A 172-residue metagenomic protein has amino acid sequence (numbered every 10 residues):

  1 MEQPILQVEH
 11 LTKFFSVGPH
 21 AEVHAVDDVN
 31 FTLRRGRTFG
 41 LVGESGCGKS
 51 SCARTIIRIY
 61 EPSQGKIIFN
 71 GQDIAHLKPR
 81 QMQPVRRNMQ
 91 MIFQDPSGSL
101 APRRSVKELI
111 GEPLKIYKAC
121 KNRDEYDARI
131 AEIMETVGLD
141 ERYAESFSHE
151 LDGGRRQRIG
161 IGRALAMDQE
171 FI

Functional and structural regions predicted by a protein language model:
P19-H20, I74-Q90, I116-A119, R123: ABC ATPase NBD coupling module
V42-G43: The feature captures the beta-strand-to-loop junction immediately N-terminal to the Walker
I57: Helix-to-loop junction immediately C-terminal to a conserved catalytic motif
G65-D73: Conserved ABC transporter NBD signature motif
D73, D124-R142: Conserved ABC ATPase "signature" region
F147-L151, R155: Conserved ABC ATPase signature
I161: Hydrophobic anchor residue at the start of the ABC signature
